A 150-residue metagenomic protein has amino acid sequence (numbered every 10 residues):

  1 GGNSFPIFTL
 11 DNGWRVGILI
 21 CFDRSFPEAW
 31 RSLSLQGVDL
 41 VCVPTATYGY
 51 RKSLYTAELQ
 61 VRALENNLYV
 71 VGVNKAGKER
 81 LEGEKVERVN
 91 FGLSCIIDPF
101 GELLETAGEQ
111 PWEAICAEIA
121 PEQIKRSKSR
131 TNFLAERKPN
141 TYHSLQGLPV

Functional and structural regions predicted by a protein language model:
G1-D39, G49-V61, R126-A135, H143: Active-site catalytic loop in hydrolytic enzyme cores
L19, V71-V73, I97: Short hydrophobic segments within beta-strands
R24, A46, A76: Flexible loop residues that form catalytic and substrate-binding hotspots at small-molecule/glycan-binding clefts
S34-A46, N67, V71, A117: Active-site beta-strand/loop signature of hydrolases that rely on acidic residues for catalysis
K52-K75, Q146-V150: Short, compositionally biased leader-like segments
K75-V150: C-terminal beta-strand edge segments of enzyme domains
